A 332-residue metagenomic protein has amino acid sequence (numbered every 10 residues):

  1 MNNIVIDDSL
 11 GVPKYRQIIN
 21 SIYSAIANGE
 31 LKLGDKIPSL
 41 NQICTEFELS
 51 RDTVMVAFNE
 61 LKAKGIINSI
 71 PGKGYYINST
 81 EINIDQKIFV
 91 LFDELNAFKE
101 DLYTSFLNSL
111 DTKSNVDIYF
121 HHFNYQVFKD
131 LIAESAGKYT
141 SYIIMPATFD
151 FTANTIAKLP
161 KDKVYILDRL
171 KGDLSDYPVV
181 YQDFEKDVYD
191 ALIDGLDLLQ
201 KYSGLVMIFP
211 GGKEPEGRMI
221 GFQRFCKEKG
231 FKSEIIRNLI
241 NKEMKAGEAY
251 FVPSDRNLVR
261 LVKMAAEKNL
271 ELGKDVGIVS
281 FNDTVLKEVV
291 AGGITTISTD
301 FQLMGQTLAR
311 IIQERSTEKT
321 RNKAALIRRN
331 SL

Functional and structural regions predicted by a protein language model:
M1-T45: Extreme N-terminal segment that seeds HTH/winged-HTH DNA-binding domains in transcriptional regulators
K32-S69: N-terminal helix-turn-helix
L40, K64, Y75-I132, Y139: Amphipathic helical "hinge" segments at domain boundaries
F89-V90, K138-A147, L205-P210, A246-S254 (+1 more regions): Periplasmic-binding protein-like
T148-K186, N282-A291: Flexible loop/hinge segments that line or gate small-molecule binding clefts
L170-V206, I297-T317: Hydrophobic alpha-helical segments within soluble ligand-binding/sensing domains
D190-E228, T320-L332: An alpha-beta-alpha
A246, R256-L332: Flexible loop/turn connectors
